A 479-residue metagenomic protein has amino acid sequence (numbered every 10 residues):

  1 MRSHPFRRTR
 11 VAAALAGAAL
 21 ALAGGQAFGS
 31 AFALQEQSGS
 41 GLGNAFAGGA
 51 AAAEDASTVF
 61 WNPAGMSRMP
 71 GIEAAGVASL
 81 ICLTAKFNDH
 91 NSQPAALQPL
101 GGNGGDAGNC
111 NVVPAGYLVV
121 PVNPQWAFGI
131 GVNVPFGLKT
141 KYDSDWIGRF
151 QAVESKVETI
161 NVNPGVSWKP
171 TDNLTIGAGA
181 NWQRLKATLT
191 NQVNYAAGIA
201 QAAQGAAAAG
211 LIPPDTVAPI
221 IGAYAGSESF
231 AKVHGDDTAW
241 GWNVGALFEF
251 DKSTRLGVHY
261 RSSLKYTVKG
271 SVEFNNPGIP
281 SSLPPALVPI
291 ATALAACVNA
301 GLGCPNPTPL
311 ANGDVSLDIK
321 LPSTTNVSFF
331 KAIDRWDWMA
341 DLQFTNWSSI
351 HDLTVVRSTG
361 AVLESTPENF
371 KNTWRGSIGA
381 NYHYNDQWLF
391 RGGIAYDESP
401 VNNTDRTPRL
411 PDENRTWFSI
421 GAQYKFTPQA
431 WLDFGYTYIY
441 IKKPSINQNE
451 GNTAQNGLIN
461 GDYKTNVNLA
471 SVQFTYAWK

Functional and structural regions predicted by a protein language model:
R2-A14: Bacterial N-terminal signal peptides that target proteins for export
L15-G17, A27: Cleavable N-terminal signal peptides
G17-A18, E54, K425: Short N-terminal alpha-helical targeting/association segments
F28-A45, G49, P94, N111-K479: Outer-membrane beta-barrel porins/channels
A52-W61, S67-Y142: Outer-membrane beta-barrel translocator/receptor signature
W61-N62, V244: A generic local structural motif
